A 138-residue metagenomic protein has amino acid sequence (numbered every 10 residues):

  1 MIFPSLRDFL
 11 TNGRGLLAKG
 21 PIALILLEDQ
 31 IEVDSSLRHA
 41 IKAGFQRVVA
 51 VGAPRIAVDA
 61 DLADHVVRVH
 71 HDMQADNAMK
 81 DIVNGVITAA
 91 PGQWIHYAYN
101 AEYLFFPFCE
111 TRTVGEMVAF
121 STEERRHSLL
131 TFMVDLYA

Functional and structural regions predicted by a protein language model:
M1-L37, I41: N-proximal low-complexity "stem/linker" segments adjacent to membrane-targeting elements
I2-P4, F9-K19, V51-Y99, Y103-A119: Active-site-proximal specificity loops/subdomain of glycosyltransferases
L24, H96-Y97, L130: Structural motif
I25-L26, Q46-A53: Short, hydrophobic beta-strand segments that form beta-sheet elements in well-ordered domains
I31, I56, Y103, L136-Y137: Surface-exposed, flexible loop/turn segments at secondary-structure boundaries
F45, P91-G92, E123-S128: Short, high-confidence coil segments that cap the C-terminus of an alpha-helix and link into the following beta-strand
F106-A138: Conserved donor-nucleotide/metal-binding helix-loop-beta segment in metal-dependent transferases, i.e., the alpha-helix
